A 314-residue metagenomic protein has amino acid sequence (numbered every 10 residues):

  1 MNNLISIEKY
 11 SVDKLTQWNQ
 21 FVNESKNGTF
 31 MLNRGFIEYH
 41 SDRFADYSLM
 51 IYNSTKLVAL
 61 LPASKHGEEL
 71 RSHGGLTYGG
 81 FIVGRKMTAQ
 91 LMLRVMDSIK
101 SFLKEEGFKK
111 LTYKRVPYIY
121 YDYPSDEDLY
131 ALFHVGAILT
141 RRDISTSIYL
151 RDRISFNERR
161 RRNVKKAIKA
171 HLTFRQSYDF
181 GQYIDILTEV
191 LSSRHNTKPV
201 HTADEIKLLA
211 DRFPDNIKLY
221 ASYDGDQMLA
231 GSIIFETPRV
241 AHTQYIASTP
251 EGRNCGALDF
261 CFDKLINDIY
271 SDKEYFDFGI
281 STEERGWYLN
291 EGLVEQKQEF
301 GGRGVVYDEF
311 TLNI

Functional and structural regions predicted by a protein language model:
M1-V12, V305, N313-I314: Short, Lys/Arg-enriched, disordered terminal segments
L4-S54, V58-E69, R115-G252: A conserved beta-strand-loop-helix scaffold within acyl/acetyltransferase catalytic domains
F44-D46, E105-F108, I217, S271-K273: Short, high-confidence coil segments that cap the C-terminus of an alpha-helix and link into the following beta-strand
Y52-N53, L60-L61, I82, L93-I99 (+1 more regions): Aromatic (often tryptophan-rich) hydrophobic motifs at membrane interfaces
E69-G74, L293: Short, flexible, mixed-charge acidic loops at enzyme active sites
H73-I82, I184-E189: Short, basic/glycine-rich phosphate-binding loops at helix/coil junctions that contact nucleotide phosphates
G74-Y78, R141, V305: Short, solvent-exposed loop/turn segments at the edges of secondary structure
L76-D122: A gly/proline- and charged-residue-enriched helix-loop-helix capping module
